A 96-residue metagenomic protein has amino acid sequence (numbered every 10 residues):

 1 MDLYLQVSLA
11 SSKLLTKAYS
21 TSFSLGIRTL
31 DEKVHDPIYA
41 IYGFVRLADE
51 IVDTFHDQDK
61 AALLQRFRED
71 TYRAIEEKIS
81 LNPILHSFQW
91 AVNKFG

Functional and structural regions predicted by a protein language model:
M1-G96: Acidic catalytic motifs of isoprenoid enzymes
